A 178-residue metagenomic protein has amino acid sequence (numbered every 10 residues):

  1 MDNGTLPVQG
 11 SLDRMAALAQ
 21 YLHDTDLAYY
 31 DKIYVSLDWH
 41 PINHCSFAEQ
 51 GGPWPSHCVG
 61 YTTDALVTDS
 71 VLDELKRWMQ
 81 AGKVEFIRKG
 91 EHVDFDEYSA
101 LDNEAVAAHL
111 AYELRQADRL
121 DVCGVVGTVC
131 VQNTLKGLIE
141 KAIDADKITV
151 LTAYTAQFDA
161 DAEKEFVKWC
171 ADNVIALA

Functional and structural regions predicted by a protein language model:
M1-I87, Y112, Q116, A142-V150 (+1 more regions): Active-site acidic carboxylates
D38-W39, K89-H92, V125: Histidine- and/or cysteine-centered catalytic micro-motif in compact active-site loops
P41-C45, D94-D96, V129-V131: Short catalytic/ligand-binding loop motif for oxyanion handling, primarily in non-cytosolic enzymes, centered on
V84-R115, R119: Glycine-rich phosphate- or other oxyanion-binding loops that anchor nucleotides, phosphorylated ligands
D94-F95, T155-D159: Short, small-residue-enriched loops and turns at beta-alpha junctions that line or gate enzyme active sites
D118-N133, T149-A156: Glycine-rich anion-binding loop/nest that anchors nucleotide
V131-K141: Short Gly/Thr/Asp-enriched flexible loops that form oxyanion-binding sites at enzyme active sites
